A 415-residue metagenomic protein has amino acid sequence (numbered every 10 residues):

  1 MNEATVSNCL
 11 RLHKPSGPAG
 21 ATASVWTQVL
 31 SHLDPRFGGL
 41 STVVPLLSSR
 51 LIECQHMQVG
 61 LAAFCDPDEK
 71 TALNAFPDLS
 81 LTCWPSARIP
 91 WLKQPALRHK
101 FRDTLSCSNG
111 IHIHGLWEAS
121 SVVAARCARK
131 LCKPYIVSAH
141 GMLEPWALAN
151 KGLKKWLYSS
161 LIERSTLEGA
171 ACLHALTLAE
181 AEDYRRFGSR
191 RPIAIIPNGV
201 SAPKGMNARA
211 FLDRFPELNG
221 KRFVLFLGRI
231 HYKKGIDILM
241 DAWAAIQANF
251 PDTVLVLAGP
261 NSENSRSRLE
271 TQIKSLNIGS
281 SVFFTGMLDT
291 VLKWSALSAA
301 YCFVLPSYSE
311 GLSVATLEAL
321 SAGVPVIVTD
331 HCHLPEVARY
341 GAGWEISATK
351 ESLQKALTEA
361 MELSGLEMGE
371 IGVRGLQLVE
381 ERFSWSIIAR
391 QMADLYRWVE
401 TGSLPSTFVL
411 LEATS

Functional and structural regions predicted by a protein language model:
T42, L46, R222, F226-A245 (+2 more regions): A conserved mid-protein helix/loop that constitutes part of the nucleotide-sugar donor-binding site
C65, A179, G199: Carbohydrate-associated surface elements
L116, Y308: Aromatic "clamp/platform" in nucleotide-sugar-dependent glycosyltransferases that forms part of the donor/acceptor
K130, W156-C172: Membrane-proximal helix-turn-helix segments that form the acceptor-binding/catalytic region of lipid-linked
S267-L288: Nucleotide-activated donor-binding/catalytic signature segment of Leloir-type glycosyltransferases, i.e., the conserved
P325-T329: Short hydrophobic beta-strand element within catalytic cores of glycosyltransferases and related nucleotide-activated
G343-E351, A360-G365: Conserved acidic donor-binding segment of nucleotide-sugar-dependent glycosyltransferases
L366-R382, Q391-D394: A short, well-ordered alpha-helix in the C-terminal region of glycosyltransferases
